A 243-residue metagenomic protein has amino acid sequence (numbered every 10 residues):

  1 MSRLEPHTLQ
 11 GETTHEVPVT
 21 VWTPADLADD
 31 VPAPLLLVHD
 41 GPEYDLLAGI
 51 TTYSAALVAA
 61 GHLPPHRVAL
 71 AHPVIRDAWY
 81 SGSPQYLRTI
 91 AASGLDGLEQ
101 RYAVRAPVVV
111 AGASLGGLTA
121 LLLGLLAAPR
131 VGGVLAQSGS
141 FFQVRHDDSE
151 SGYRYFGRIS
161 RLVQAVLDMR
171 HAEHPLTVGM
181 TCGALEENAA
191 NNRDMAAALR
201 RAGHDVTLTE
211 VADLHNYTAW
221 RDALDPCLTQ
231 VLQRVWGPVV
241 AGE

Functional and structural regions predicted by a protein language model:
M1-E243: Non-catalytic cap/lid and distal C-terminal segments of serine-dependent acyl enzymes
